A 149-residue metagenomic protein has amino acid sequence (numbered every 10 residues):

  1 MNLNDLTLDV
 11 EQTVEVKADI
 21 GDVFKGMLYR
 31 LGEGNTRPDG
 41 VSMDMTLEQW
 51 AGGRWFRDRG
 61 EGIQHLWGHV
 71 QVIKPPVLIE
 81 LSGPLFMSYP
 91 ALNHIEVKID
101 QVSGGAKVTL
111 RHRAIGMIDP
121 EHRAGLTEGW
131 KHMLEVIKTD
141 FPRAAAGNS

Functional and structural regions predicted by a protein language model:
M1-E11: Short acidic N-proximal helix/loop "leader" segments that mark the beginning of a domain or an inter-domain linker
E11-Q12, A18, Y29-L66, P76-L78 (+1 more regions): Short beta-edge strand/loop motif at the mouth of beta-sheet-based domains
L28-Y29, E135: Solvent-exposed alpha-helix faces
M45-L47, G60-S103, R113-G116: Hydrophobic-ligand binding "helix-grip"
V108-H112: Short, well-ordered beta-strand elements
A114-S149: A conserved amphipathic terminal alpha-helix motif
